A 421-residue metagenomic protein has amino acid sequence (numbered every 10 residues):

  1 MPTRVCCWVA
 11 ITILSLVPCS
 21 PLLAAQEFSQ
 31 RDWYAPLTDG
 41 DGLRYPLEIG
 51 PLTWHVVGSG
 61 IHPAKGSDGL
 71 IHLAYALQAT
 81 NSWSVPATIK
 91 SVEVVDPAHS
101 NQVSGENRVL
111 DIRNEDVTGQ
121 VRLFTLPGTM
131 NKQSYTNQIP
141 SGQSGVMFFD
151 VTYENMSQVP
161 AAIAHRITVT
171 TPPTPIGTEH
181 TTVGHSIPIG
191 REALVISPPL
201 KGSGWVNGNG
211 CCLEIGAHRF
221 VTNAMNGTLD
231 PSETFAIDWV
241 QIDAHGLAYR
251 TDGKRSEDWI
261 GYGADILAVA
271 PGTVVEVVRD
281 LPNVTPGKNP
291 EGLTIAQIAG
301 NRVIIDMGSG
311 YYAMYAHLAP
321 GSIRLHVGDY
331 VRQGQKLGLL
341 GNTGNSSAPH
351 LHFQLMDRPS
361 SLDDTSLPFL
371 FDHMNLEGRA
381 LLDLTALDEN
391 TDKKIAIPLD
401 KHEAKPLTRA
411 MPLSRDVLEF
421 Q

Functional and structural regions predicted by a protein language model:
V57-G58, G69-A76: Short, solvent-exposed loop/turn segments enriched in Ser/Thr/Gly
H72, H218-A268, V277-A296: Short glycine/threonine/proline-enriched tight-turn/helix- or strand-capping micro-motif at secondary-structure
A79-P86, D96: Asparagine-centered strand-capping/turn motif at beta-strand->loop junctions
S104-S157: Intrinsically disordered, low-complexity Pro/Gly/Ser/Thr-rich segments with frequent PxxP/GP/PP motifs and embedded
G190-G208, G216-F220, L293-I295, R324 (+1 more regions): Acidic, glycine-rich catalytic/binding loops that coordinate metals and/or anionic ligands
L267, Y311-G334: Short histidine-centered loop motifs in beta-beta connectors
G272-V274, G328-L340: A structural signal for short beta-strand/turn segments enriched in small hydrophobics and glycine
T273-A319: Zn2+-dependent peptidoglycan hydrolase active-site motif and core
